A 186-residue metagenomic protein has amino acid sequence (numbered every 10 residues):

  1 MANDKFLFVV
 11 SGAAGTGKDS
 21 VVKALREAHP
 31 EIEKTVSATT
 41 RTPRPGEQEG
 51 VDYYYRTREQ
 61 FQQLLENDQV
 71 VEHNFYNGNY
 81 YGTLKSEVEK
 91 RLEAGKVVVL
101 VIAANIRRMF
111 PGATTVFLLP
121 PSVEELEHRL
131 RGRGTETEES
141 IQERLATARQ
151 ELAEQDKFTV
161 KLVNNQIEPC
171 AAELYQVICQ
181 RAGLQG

Functional and structural regions predicted by a protein language model:
M1-L7: Extreme N-terminal, non-catalytic leader segments that precede Walker-type/kinase nucleotide-binding cores
S11-A13: P-loop (Walker A) phosphate-binding loop of NTP-binding proteins
T16: ATP-binding Walker
D19-Q69: N-terminal phosphate/diphosphate-binding loop that engages ATP/GTP or pyrophosphate donors across diverse enzyme folds
T39-P43, A104, P120-E125, I167-P169: Conserved nucleotide-binding/hydrolysis micro-motifs of P-loop NTPases
Y54-R56, G82, K161: Short aromatic/basic micro-patch
Q62-Q69, T83-G134, I178: ATP-dependent NMP and nucleoside kinases share a basic, alpha-helical "lid"
H128, G132-E136, Q150-G186: NTP-dependent small-molecule kinase module
